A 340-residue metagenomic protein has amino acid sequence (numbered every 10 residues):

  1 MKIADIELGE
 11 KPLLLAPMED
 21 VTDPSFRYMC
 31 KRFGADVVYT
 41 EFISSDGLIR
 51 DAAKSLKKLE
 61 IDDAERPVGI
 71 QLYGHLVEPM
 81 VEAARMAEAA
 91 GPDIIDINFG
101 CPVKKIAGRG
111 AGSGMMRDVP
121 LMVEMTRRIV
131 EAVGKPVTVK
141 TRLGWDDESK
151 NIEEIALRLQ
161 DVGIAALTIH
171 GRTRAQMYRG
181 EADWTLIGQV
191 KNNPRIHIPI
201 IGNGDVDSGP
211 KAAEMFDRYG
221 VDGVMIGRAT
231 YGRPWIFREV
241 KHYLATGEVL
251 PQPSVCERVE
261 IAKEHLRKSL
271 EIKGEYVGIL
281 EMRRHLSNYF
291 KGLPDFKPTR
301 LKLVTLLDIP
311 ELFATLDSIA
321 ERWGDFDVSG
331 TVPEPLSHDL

Functional and structural regions predicted by a protein language model:
M1-L340: Flavin-dependent oxidoreductase catalytic cores
